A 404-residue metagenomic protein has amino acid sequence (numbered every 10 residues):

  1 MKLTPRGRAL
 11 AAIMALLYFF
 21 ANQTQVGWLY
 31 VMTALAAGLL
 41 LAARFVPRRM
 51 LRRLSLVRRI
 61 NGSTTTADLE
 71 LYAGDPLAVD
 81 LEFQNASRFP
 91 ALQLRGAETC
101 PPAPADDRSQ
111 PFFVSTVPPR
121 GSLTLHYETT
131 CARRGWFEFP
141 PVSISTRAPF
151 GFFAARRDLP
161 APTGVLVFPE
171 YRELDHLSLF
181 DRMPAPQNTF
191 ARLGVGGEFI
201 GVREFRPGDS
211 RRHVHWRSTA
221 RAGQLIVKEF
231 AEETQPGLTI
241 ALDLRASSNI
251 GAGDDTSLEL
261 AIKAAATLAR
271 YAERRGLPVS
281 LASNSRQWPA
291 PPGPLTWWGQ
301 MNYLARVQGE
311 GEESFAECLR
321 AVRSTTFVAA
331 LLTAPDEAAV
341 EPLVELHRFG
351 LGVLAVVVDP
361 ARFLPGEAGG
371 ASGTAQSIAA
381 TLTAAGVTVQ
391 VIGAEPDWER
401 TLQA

Functional and structural regions predicted by a protein language model:
M1-R58: Extracellular/lumenal glycan-associated context and N-glycosylation machinery
R8-A9, T33, V214-S218, A316: Short coil/turn segments at secondary-structure boundaries
Y30-T33, R88, G194, G370: Catalytic cores of large soluble enzymes that bind and process phosphate-bearing ligands
G38-P294, F327, L331, E345: An amphipathic, basic-hydrophobic helix/alpha-beta surface used to engage anionic, phosphate-rich ligands or surfaces
K263, R270-A404: Acidic, glycine-rich A-domain
